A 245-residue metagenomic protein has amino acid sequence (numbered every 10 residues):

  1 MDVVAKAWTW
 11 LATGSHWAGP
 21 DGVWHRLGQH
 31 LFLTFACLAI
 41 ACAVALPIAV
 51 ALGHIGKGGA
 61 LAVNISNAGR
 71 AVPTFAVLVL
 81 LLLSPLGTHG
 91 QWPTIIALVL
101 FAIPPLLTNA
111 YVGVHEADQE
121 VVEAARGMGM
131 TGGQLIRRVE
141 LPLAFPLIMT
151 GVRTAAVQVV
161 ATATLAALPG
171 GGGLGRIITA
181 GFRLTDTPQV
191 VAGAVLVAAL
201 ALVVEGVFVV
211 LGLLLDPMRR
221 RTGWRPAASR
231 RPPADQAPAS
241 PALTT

Functional and structural regions predicted by a protein language model:
M1-A5, W10, D21, G206-T245: Transmembrane alpha-helical segments of polytopic membrane transport and secretion proteins
M1-L38: Periplasmic/extracellular loop-to-transmembrane helix junction in inner-membrane transport proteins
G22-L33, L82-P105, F145, Q189 (+1 more regions): Loop-to-helix entry region at the N-terminal start of transmembrane alpha-helices in multi-pass membrane transporters
F35, G133-L165, P188, A192 (+1 more regions): Transmembrane alpha-helices
A43-I48, A62, W92-V122, F145 (+2 more regions): Membrane-embedded alpha-helices of multi-pass transport/permease systems
I48-L81, L98, T108-V112: Cytoplasmic-entry segments and transmembrane alpha-helices of multi-pass inner-membrane transporters
N109-M149, L174, I178: Short cytoplasmic-facing helical segments at TM-TM junctions of multi-pass membrane proteins
L174-L211: Hydrophobic alpha-helical transmembrane segments of polytopic membrane proteins
